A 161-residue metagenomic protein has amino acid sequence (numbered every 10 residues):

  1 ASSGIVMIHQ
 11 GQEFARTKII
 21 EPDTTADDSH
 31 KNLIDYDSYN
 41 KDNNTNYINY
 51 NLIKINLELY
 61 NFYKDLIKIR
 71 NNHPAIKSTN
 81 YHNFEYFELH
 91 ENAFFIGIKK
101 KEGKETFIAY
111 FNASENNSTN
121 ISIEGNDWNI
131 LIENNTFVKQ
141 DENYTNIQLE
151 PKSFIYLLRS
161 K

Functional and structural regions predicted by a protein language model:
A1-W128: Loop/helix patches that line or flank the sugar-binding groove of alpha-linked glycan CAZymes
F87, W128-I130, I147, I155-Y156: Intrinsic-disorder/low-complexity peptide segments enriched for small residues
N112-A113, N134, R159: Residues immediately flanking
L131-Y144: Solvent-exposed beta-strand/loop surfaces of large extracellular or lumenal domains
D141-K161: C-terminal beta-strand-rich structural cap/linker in extracellular carbohydrate-active enzymes
